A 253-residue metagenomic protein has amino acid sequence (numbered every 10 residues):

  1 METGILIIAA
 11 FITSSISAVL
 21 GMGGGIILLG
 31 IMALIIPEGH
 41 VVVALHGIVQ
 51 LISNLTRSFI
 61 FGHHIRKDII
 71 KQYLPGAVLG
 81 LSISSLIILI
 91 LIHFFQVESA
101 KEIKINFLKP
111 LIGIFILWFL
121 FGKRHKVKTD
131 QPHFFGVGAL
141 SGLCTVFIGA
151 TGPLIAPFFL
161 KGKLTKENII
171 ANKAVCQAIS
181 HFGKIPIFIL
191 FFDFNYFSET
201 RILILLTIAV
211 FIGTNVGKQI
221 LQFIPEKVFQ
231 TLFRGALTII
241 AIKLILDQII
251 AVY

Functional and structural regions predicted by a protein language model:
M1-T13, I27-V41, I60-V146, G162 (+1 more regions): Juxtamembrane transmembrane-helix boundary motif
I12-M22: Single transmembrane alpha-helix segments in multi-pass membrane proteins
S14, V43-Q50, K173-S180, L237: Transmembrane helix-bundle signature of multi-pass membrane transporters/permeases
L20-L28, F147-A156: Transmembrane helix boundary and interhelical junction motifs in multipass membrane proteins
G21, G25, Q50-F61, S84 (+4 more regions): Alpha-helical transmembrane segments and their lipid-water interface positions in multi-pass membrane proteins
N168-F188, E199-R201: Hydrophobic alpha-helical transmembrane segments of multi-pass integral membrane proteins, especially transporters
L190-Y196: Membrane-interfacial helix-loop-helix junctions in multi-pass membrane proteins
